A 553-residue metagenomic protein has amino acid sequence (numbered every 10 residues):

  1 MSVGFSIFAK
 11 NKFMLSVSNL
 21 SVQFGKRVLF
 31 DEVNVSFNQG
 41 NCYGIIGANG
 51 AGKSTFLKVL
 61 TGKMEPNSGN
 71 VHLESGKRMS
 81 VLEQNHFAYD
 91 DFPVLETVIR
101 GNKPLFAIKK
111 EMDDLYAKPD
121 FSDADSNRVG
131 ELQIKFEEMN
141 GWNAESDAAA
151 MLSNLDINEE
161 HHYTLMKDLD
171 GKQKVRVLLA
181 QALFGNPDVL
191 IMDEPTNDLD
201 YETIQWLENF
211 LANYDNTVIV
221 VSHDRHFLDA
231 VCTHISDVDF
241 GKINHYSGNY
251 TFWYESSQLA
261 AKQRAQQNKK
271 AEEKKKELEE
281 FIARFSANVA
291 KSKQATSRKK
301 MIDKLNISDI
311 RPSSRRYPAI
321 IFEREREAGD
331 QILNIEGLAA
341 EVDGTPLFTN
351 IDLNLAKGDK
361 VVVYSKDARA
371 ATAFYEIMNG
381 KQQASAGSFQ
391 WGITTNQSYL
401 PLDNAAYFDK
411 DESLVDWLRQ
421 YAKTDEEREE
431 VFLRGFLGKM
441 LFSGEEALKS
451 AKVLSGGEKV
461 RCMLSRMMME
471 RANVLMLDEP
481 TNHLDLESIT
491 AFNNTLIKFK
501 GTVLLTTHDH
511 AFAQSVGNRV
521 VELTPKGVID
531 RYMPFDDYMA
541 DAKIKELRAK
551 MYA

Functional and structural regions predicted by a protein language model:
V3-Q266, E325-A553: ABC ATP-binding cassette signature C-motif
Y116, Y254, A283-S286, A290 (+1 more regions): A structural signal for long alpha-helical coiled-coils and helix-turn connectors that form the cytosolic signaling
S126-V129, L199, T296-I307: Extended non-transmembrane interhelical loops and adjacent amphipathic helices of multipass membrane proteins
A149-L155, E280, R284, K300-L305: Short amphipathic coiled-coil heptad-repeat segments
R264-R284, K291-K300, R316, A540-A553: ABC ATPase nucleotide-binding domains
A290-Q294, K304-S314, Q390: Proline-centered turn/helix-capping motifs that create local helix->coil transitions or kinks
I310-N334: Amphipathic heptad-repeat alpha-helical coiled-coil/stalk segments that mediate oligomerization, filament/stalk
